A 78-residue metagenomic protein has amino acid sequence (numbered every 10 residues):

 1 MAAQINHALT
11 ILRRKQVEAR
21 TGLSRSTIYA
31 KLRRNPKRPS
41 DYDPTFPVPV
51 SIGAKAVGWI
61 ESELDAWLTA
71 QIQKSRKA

Functional and structural regions predicted by a protein language model:
M1-L12: A detector for short, charged/polar N-terminal pre-domain segments
A3, K15, A70-I72: Intrinsically disordered, low-complexity regions enriched in polar/acidic and amide residues
R14-K15, R20-G58: Major-groove DNA-recognition helix of helix-turn-helix-type DNA-binding domains
A54-A78: A short, Lys/Arg-enriched interface patch at domain edges and termini
